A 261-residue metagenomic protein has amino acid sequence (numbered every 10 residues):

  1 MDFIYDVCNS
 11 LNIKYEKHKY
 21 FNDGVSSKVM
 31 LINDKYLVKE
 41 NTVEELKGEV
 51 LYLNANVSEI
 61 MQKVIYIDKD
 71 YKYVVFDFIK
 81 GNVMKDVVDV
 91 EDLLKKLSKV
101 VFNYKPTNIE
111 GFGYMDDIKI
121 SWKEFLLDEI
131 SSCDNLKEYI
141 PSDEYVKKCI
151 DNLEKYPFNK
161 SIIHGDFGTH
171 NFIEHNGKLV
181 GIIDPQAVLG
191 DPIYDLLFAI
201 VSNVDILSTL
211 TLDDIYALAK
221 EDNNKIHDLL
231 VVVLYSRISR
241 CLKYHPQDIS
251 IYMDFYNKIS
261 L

Functional and structural regions predicted by a protein language model:
D2-N9, P106-G165, H175, F255-L261: An alpha-helical support segment within catalytic cores of ATP-dependent transferases
D2-Y5, V25-S26, K35-V74, K85-V100: A conserved alpha-helical element in kinase catalytic cores
Y5-N33: ATP-binding glycine-rich phosphate-binding loop
S27, F198-L261: Helix-rich C-terminal or lid/interface subdomains of diverse kinases
V43, D70-V87, L127-C133, V232-I249: A glycine-centered beta->alpha junction motif in the catalytic cores of kinase/phosphotransferase enzymes
G81-D117, L136-Y139: Conserved kinase catalytic-core helix
S161-I162, H175-Y216: Active-site Asp-x-Gly
H170-F172: Hydrophobic residue at the +6 position relative to the catalytic HRD Asp in the kinase catalytic loop
